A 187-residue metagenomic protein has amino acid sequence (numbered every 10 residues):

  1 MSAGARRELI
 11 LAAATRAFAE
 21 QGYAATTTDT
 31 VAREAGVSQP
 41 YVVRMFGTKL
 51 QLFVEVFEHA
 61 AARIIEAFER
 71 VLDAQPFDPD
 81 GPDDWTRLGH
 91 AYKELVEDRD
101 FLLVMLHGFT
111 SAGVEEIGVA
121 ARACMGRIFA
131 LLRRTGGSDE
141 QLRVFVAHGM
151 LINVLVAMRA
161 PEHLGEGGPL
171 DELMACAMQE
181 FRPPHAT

Functional and structural regions predicted by a protein language model:
A3: Extreme N-terminal segment that seeds HTH/winged-HTH DNA-binding domains in transcriptional regulators
R6-L9, A13-Q51, E55: Helix-turn-helix
Y23, T48, F77, E97-F101 (+2 more regions): Alpha-helical structural elements of signaling/regulatory helical domains
E55, A62, E66-F101: Hydrophobic alpha-helical connector segments
A62-I65, T86, L95-E97, V114-R143: Amphipathic alpha-helical packing segments from all-alpha helical-bundle domains
E94, F129-T187: C-terminal peripheral helix-coil segments that are non-catalytic and often amphipathic
G108-A112: Short helix-capping/turn signature of helix-turn-helix
